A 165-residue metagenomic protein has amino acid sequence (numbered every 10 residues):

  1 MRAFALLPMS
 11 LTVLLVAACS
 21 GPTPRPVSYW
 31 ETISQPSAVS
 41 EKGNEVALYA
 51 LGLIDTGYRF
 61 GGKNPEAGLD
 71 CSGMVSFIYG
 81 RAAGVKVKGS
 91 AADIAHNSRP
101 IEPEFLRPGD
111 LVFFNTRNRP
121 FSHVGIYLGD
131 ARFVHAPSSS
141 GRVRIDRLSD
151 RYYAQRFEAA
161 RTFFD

Functional and structural regions predicted by a protein language model:
M1-C19: Sec-dependent bacterial lipoprotein signal peptides
V13-V39: Bacterial Sec signal peptide processing site at the extreme N-terminus
I33-P36, T56-P108: Catalytic cysteine-centered active-site loop
K42-A50, D70-C71: Stable alpha-helical elements in mature extracytoplasmic
Y49-G57, F77-V85, N115, A136 (+1 more regions): Structured segments of extracytoplasmic/periplasmic soluble domains in secreted or envelope-associated proteins
V85-R142, R147: ...with weaker cross-activation on analogous glycine-rich loops/strands in unrelated enzymes
S149-Y152: Extracytoplasmic
E158-F164: Short, low-complexity, Pro/Ser/Thr/Gly-rich segments in the mature regions of secreted, periplasmic
